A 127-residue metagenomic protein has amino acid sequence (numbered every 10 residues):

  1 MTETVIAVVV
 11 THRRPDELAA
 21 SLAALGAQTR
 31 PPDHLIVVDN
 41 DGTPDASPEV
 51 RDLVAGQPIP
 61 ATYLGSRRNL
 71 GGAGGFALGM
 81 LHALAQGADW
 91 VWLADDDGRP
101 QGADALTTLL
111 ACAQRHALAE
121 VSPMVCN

Functional and structural regions predicted by a protein language model:
T4-I6, H34: Cell-envelope/extracellular polymer assembly enzymes that use nucleotide-activated donors
R14-A27: Short, well-formed alpha-helical segments that are part of the catalytic scaffolds of diverse glycosyltransferases
A24-L64: Acidic donor-binding segment of Leloir-type glycosyltransferases
A46, F76, G102-L106: Acidic donor-diphosphate engagement hotspot in glycosyltransferases and nucleotidyltransferases that stabilizes
S66-Q86: Glycine-rich, basic loop-to-helix element that forms the pyrophosphate-binding segment of sugar-nucleotide handling
L70, D97-P100: Acidic metal-phosphate-binding loop of nucleotide-sugar-dependent transferases
A88-D97: Short beta-strand-to-loop acidic/aromatic patch adjacent to the donor-nucleotide binding site
A103-N127: Conserved donor NDP-sugar-binding/catalytic core segment of glycosyltransferases
